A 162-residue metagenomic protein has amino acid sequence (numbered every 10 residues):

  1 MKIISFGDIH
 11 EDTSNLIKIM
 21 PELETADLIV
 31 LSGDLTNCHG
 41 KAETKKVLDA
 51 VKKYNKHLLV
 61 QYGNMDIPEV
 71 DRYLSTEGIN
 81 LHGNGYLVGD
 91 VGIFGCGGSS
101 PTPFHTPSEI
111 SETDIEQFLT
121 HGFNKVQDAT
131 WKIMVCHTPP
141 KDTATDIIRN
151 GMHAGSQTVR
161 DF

Functional and structural regions predicted by a protein language model:
M1-I4: Extreme N-terminal starter segment of soluble prokaryotic enzymes
F6-V88: Core catalytic region of metal-dependent phosphoesterases/phosphodiesterases, especially metallo-beta-lactamase-like
E11, D66-T158: Conserved catalytic scaffold of divalent metal-dependent phosphoesterases
I19, K46-A50, F118, G155-F162: A general structural detector for well-ordered alpha-helical segments in enzyme core domains, enriched
L59-V60, G92-I93, D161: Broad hydrophobic/π-residue packing in well-ordered secondary structure
